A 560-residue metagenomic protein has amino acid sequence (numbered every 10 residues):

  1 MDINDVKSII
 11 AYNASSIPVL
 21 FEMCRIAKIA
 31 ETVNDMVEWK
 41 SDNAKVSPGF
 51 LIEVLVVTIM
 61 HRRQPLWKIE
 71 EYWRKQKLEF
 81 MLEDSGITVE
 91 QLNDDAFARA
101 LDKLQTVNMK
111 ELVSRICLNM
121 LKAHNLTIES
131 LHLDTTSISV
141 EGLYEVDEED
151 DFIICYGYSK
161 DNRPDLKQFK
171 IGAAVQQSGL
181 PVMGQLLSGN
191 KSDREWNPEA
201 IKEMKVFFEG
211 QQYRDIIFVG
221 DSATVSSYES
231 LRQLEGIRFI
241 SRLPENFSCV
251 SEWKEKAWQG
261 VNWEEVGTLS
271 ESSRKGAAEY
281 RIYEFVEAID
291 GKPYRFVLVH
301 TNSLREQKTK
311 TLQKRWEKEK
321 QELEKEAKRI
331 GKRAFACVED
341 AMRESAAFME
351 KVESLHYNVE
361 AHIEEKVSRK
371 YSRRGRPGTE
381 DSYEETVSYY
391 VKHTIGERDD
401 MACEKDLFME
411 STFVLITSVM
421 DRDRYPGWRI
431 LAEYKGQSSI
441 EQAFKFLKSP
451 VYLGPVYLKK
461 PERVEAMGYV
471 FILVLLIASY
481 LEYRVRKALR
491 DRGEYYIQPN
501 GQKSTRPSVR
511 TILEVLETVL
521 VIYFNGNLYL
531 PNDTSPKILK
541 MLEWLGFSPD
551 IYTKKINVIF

Functional and structural regions predicted by a protein language model:
M1-F21, A30-F560: Anion-binding and metal-coordination hotspots
A27: Substrate-binding/specificity loop regions of serine endopeptidase catalytic domains, predominantly subtilases
